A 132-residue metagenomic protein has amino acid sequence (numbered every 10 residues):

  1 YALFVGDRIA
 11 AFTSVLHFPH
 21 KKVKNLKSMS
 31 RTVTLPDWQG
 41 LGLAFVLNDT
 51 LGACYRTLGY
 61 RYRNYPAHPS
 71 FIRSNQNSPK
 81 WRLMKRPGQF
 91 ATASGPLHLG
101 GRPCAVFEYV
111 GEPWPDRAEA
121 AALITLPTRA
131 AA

Functional and structural regions predicted by a protein language model:
Y1-W38, D49: A conserved beta-strand-loop-helix scaffold within acyl/acetyltransferase catalytic domains
Q39, L47-R56: A conserved short alpha-helix in the GNAT/GCN5 acetyltransferase fold that borders and helps form the acetyl-CoA
G42: Conserved G/P- and acidic residue-centered "switch" motifs that form tight phosphate/ATP-binding loops in soluble
A53-P69: Conserved GNAT acetyl-CoA-binding A-motif
F71-S74: Short catalytic/ligand-binding loop motif for oxyanion handling, primarily in non-cytosolic enzymes, centered on
K80-L99: Conserved catalytic-core motifs of GNAT/GCN5-like acyltransferases
H98-A120: A conserved mid-domain beta-alpha-beta active-site/ligand-binding segment of alpha/beta enzyme cores
A120-A132: Short, cationic low-complexity segments
